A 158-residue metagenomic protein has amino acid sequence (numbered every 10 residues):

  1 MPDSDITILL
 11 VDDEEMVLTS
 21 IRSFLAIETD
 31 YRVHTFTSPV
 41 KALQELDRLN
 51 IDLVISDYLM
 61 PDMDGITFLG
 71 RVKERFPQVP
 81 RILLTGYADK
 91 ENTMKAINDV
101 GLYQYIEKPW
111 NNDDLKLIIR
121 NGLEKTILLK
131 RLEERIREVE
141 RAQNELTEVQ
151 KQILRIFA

Functional and structural regions predicted by a protein language model:
M1-L9, R22, K130, E134 (+1 more regions): Non-catalytic signal-transmission and effector/linker regions of two-component phosphorelay proteins
L9, L49-I55: Active-site beta3 strand of CheY-like receiver
D12, D57, T85: Active-site residues of response regulator receiver
E15-H34: Two-component/phosphorelay signaling modules centered on CheY-like receiver
T35-Q44, G65: Helix N-cap/capping motif at the beta->alpha junctions
M60: Receiver (REC) domain active-site loop signature in two-component systems and cognate sites in sensor histidine kinases
T67, A88-Y105: Alpha4 helix (beta4-alpha4-beta5 surface) of REC/receiver domains from two-component response regulators
E91, W110-I119, L123, I127 (+1 more regions): C-terminal output helix
